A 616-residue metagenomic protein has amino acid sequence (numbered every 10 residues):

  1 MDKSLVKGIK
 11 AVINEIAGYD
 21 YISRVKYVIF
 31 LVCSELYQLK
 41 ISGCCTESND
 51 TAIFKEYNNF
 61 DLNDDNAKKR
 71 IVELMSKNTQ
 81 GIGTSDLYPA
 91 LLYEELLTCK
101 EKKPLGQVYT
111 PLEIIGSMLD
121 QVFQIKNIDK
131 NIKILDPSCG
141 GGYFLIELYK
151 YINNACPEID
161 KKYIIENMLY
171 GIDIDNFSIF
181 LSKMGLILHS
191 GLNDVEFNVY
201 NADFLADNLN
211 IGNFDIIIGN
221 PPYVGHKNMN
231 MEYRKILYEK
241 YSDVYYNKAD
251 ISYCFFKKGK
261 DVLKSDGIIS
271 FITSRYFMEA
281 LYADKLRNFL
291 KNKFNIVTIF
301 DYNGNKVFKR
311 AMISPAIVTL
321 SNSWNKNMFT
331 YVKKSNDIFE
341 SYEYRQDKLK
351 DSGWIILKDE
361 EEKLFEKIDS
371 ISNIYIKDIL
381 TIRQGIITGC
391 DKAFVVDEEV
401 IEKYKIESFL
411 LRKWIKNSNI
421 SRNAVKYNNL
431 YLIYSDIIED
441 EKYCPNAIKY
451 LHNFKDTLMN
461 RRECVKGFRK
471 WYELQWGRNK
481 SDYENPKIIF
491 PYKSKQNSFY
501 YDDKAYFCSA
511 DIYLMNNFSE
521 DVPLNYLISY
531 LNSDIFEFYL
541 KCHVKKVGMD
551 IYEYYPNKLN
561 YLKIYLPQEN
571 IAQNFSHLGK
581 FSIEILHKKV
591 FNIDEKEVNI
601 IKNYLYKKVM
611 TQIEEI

Functional and structural regions predicted by a protein language model:
D2-N167, I172-G185, D203, N208 (+6 more regions): Class I S-adenosyl-L-methionine
C44-A52, Y57-N66, F339-I356, F409-S435 (+1 more regions): Short, compositionally biased low-complexity segments
T98, N176, L205, Y223-V224 (+6 more regions): Short, solvent-exposed loop/turn segments at secondary-structure junctions
E113-I114, C139, I146, N176-I179 (+6 more regions): Signature of N6-adenine DNA methyltransferases within the class I
D129-K130, C139, I164-M168, D194-E196 (+10 more regions): Short, well-ordered loop/turn elements at secondary-structure boundaries
Y170, T273-M278, I437-I438: Conserved short loop/turn motifs at secondary-structure junctions
I355, L364-T381, L566-I616: Non-catalytic DNA-recognition/assembly elements of restriction-modification systems
E362-Q573: Polybasic, glycine- and aromatic-enriched phosphate-binding surface used to engage nucleic acids
